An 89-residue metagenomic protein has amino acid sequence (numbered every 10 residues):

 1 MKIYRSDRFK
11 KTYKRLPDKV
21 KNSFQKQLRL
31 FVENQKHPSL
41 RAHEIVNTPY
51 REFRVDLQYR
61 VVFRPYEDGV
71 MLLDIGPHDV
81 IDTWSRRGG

Functional and structural regions predicted by a protein language model:
M1-Q27: Arg/Lys-rich, positively charged N-terminal/basic patches that mediate binding to nucleic acids
K2-Y4, V55, Y59-R60, R64-G89: Enriched for short, Lys/Arg-rich terminal
I3, N22, K36-S39, I75: Non-catalytic, surface-exposed connector residues within folded enzymatic/regulatory domains
D7, V46, G76: Residues at the C-termini of beta-strands that transition into short coil/loop
Q27-L30, H78: Conserved short hydrophobic interaction patches
R29-R54: A short, surface-exposed loop/turn module that caps and links secondary-structure elements
